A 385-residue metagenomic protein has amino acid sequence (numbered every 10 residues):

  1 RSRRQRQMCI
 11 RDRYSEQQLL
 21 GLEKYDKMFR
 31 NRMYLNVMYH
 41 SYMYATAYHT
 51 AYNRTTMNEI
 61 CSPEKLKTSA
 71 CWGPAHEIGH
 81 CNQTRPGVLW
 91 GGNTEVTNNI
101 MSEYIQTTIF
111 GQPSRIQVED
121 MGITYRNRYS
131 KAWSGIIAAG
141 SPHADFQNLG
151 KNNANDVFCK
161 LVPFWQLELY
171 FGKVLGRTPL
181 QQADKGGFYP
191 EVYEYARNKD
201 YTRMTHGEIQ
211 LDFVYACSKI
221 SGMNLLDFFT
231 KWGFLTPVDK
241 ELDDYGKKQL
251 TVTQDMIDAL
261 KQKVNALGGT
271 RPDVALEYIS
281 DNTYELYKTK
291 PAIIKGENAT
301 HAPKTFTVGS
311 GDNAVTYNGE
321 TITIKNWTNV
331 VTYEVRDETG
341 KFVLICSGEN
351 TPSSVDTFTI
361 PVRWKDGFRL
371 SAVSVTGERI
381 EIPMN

Functional and structural regions predicted by a protein language model:
R1: Acidic/histidine-rich, surface-exposed loop or edge segments in extracytoplasmic proteins
R4-Q7, R11-L169: Catalytic cores of extracellular degradative/oxidative enzymes
G21, S41-M43, A47, K185-G186 (+3 more regions): Glycine-centered flexibility motif
G21-K27, A45, S134-Q182, I279-D312 (+2 more regions): Charged interaction patches that mediate protein-protein contacts
K24-K27, R32, R54, K65-K67 (+19 more regions): Context-gated lysine
L35, H76, F164, V192 (+3 more regions): Generic structural hydrophobic/aromatic packing signal, biased to beta-strands
R128-T253, A259: Active-site-proximal alpha-helical
T205-M384: Beta/coil-rich, acidic/histidine-enriched accessory regions frequently appended to metallopeptidases
